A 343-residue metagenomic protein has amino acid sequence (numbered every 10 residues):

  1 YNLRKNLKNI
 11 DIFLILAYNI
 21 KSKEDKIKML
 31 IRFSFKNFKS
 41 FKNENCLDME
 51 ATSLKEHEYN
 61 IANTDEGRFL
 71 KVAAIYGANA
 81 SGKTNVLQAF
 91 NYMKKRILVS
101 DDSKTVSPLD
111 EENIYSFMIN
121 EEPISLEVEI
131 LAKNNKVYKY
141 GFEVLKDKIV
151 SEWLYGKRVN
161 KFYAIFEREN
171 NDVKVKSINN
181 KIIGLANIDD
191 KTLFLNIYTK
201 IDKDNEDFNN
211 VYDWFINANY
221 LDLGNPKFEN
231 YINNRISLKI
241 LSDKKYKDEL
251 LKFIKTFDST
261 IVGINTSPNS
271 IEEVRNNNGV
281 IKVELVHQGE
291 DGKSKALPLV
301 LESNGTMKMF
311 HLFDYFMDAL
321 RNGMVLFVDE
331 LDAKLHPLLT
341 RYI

Functional and structural regions predicted by a protein language model:
Y1-L98, G289-I343: Switch/communication elements of ASCE P-loop NTPase nucleotide-binding domains
D25-K28, K36, N230-L301: Extended helical coiled-coil dimerization/tether regions that scaffold and oligomerize large DNA-maintenance assemblies
L30, E44, P123-E127, K139 (+2 more regions): Broad gene-expression machinery/nucleic-acid interaction feature
F35, V128-N134, G156, H287-D291: Short acidic, glycine-rich loop/turn motifs
K42, E121-P123, N134-V137, K146-V150 (+2 more regions): Coil-to-beta-strand transition motifs
K42-E44, N135-K139, K161-Y163, K293-A296: Short, mixed charged/polar active-site loops that provide acid/base catalysis or chelate metal/phosphate cofactors
A62-R68, A74, A78, L87-K139 (+1 more regions): Conserved P-loop NTP-binding catalytic core
K139-T266: Electropositive, glycine-dotted interaction segments that contact anionic polymers or phosphate-rich ligands
